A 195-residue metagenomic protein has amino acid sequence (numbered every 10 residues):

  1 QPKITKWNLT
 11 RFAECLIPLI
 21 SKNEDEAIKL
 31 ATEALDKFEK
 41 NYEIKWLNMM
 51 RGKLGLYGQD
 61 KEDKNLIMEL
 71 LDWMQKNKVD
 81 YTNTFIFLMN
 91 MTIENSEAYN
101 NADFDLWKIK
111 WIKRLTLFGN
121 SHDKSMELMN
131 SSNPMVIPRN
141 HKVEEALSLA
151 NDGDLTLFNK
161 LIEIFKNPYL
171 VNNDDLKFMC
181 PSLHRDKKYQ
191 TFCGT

Functional and structural regions predicted by a protein language model:
Q1-T195: Regulatory N- and C-terminal appendages and interdomain linkers associated with kinase/kinase-like NTP transferase
